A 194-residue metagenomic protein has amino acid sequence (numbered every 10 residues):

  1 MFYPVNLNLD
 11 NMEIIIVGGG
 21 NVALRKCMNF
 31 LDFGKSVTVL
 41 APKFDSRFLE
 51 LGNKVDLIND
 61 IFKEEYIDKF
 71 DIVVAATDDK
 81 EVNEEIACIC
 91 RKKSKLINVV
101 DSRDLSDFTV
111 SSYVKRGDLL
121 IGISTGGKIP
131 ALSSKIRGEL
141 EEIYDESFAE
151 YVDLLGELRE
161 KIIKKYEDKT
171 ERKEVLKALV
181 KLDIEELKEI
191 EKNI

Functional and structural regions predicted by a protein language model:
M1-K43, F48-E50: Hydrophobic, well-ordered beta-alpha structural blocks that scaffold small-molecule cofactor pockets
N11, D68-F70, R116: Alpha-helix C-terminal capping/helix-to-coil transition sites in glycosyltransferase folds
G20-V22, E81, G127: Residue-level detector of alpha-helix initiation sites
V37, L57, L96-I97: Hydrophobic beta-strand scaffold residues
A41, I58-I61, D101: Short loop/edge segments at beta-strand edges and connector loops that shape dinucleotide/nucleotide cofactor-binding
E50-D68: Glycine-rich, highly charged phosphate/nucleotide-binding loops
I72-A76, N83-T109: ADP-ribose/adenylate-binding Rossmann-like module
G127-I194: An accessory alpha-helical subdomain
